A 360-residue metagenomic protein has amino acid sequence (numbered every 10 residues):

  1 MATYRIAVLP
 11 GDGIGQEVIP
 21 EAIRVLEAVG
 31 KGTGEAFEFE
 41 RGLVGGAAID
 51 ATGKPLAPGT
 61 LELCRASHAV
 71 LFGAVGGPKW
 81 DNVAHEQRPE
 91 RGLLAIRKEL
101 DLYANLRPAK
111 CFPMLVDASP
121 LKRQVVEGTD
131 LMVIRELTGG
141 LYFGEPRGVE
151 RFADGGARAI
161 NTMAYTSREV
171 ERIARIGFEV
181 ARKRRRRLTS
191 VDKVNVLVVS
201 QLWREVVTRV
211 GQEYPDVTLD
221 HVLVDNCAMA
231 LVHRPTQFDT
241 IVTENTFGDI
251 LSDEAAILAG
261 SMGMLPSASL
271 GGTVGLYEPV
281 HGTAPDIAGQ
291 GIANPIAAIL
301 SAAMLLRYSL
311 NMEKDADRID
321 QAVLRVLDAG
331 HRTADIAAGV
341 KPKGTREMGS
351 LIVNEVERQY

Functional and structural regions predicted by a protein language model:
A7-R24, A28-V29, A153-D225: Glycine-rich phosphate/diphosphate-binding loop of Rossmann-like nucleotide-binding domains
D12-G15, H68, I134, G177 (+4 more regions): Buried hydrophobic positions in well-ordered alpha/beta secondary-structure cores of metabolic enzymes
E27-G34, A66-A69, K98-N105, C111 (+10 more regions): Generic secondary-structure signature for well-ordered alpha-helical cores
G32-P58, M229-L231: N-terminal beta-loop-helix "entrance" segment that forms/cooperates in small-molecule cofactor or anionic ligand
G46-I49, L231-H331: Glycine-rich phosphate/nucleotide-binding loop
D50-I160, T246: N-terminal glycine-rich phosphate/adenylate-binding segment common to multiple enzyme folds
T138-G139, G144-R184, L188, N195-V196 (+2 more regions): Glycine-rich phosphate/pyrophosphate-binding loop and the adjoining helix
N195, S200-R204, V210-G263, V356: Accessory "access/gating" subregions that flank catalytic or transport cores
